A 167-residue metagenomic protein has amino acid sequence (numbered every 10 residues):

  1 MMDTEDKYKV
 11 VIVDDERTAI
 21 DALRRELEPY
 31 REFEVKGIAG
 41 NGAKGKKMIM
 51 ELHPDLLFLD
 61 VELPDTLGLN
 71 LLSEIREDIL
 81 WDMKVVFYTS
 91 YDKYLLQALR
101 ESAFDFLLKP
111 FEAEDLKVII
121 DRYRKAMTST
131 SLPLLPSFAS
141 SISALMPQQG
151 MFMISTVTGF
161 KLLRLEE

Functional and structural regions predicted by a protein language model:
M1-M2, E26, K47, E74-R76 (+1 more regions): Short, flexible, glycine/charge-rich loop motifs used to bind or transfer phosphoryl groups or to couple energy/partner
M2-E5, I79, M146: Short, flexible hinge/linker loops that cap or flank conserved catalytic cores
D3-E5, E16-G37: Two-component/phosphorelay signaling modules centered on CheY-like receiver
K7, E32-V35, D82, A103: A generic structural signal for alpha->beta connector loops
V13-D14, A39, L57: Conserved sequence signature across two-component system core domains
E28, A43-A139: CheY-like receiver
D121-E167: Conserved binding/recognition cores within well-folded domains
